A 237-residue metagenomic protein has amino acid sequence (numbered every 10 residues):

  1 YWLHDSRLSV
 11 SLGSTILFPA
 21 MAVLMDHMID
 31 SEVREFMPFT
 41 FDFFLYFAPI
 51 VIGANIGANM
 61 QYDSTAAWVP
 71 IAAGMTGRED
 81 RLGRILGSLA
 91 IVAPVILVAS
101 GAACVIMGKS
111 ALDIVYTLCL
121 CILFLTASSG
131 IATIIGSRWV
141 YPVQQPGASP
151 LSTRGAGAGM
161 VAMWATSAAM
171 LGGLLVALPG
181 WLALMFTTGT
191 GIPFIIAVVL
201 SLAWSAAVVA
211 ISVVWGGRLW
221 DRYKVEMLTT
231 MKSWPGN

Functional and structural regions predicted by a protein language model:
Y1-S64, T76-N237: Hydrophobic alpha-helical transmembrane segments of membrane proteins
A66-I71: Short cytoplasmic-facing helical segments at TM-TM junctions of multi-pass membrane proteins
